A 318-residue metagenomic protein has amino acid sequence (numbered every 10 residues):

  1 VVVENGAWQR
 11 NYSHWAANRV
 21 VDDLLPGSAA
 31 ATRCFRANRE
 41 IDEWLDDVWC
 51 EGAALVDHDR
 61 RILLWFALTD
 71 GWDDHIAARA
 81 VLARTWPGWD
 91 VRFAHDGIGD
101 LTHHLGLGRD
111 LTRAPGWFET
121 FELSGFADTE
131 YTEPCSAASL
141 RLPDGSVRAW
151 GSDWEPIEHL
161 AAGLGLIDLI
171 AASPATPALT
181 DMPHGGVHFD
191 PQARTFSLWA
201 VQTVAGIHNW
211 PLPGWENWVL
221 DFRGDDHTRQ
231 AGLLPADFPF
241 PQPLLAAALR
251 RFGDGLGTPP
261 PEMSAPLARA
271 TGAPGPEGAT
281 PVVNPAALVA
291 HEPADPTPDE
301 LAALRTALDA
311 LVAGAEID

Functional and structural regions predicted by a protein language model:
V1-R19, E316-D318: Short, extreme N-terminal segment that most often corresponds to the first beta-strand
A16, L24-S28, D70: Generic preference for flexible, low-structure residues
R19-L25, D74-A78: A short, polar/proline- and glycine-enriched secondary-structure boundary/capping micro-motif
D23-R39: A short, charged, amphipathic alpha-helix used as a generic interaction element across diverse proteins
C34-D318: Low-complexity intrinsically disordered segments
